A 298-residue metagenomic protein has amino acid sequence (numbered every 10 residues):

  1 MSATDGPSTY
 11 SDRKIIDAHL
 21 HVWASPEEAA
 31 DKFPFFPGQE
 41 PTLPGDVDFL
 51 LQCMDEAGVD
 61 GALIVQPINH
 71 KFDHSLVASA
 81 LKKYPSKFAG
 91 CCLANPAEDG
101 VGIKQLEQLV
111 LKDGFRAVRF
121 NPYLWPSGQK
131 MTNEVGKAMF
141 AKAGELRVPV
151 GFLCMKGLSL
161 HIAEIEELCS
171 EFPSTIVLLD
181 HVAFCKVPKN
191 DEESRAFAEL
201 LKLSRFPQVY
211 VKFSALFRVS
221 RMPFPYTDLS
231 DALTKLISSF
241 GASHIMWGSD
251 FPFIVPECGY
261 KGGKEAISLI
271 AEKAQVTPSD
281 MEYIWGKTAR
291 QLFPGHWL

Functional and structural regions predicted by a protein language model:
S2-I16, F36, T42-G61, K235 (+2 more regions): Mid-to-C-terminal alpha-helical segments outside catalytic/metal-binding sites
P7, D55, D73-K83, V101-K112: Catalytic alpha-helical scaffold of carbohydrate-active enzymes acting on polysaccharides/glycoconjugates
I15-S25: Histidine-centered catalytic micro-motifs
H19, M54, V77, L109 (+7 more regions): Conserved, mostly hydrophobic/aromatic
H21, P67-I68, L93-A97, N121-Y123 (+5 more regions): Active-site beta-loop-alpha junctions enriched in small/polar residues
P34-K71, K87-N95, R116-Y123, V148-V150: Divalent metal-dependent hydrolysis catalytic cores, especially in the metallo-beta-lactamase
L43-C53, E98-V110, R195-A196: Short, acidic/polar
R116, Q129-M246, W297: Catalytic pocket-lining loop regions of alpha/beta-barrel enzymes, especially the amidohydrolase/enolase/GH5 lineages
